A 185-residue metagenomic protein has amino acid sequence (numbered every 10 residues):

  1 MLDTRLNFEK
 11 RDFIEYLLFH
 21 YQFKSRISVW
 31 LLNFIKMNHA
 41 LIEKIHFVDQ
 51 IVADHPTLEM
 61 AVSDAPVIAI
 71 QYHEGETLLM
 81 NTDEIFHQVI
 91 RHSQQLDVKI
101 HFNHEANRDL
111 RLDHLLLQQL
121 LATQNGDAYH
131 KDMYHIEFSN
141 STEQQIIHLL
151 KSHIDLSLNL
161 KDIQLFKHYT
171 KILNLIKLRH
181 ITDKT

Functional and structural regions predicted by a protein language model:
M1-I27, E74-E76, M80-R111: Polar/charged low-complexity regulatory segments
M1-V67: Charge-rich, low-complexity N-terminal segments
S93-S141: Short, charge-rich, low-complexity alpha-helical interaction segments
I154-K161: Hydrophobic/aromatic side-chain positions at a characteristic register within alpha-helices of tetratricopeptide repeats
K161-K167: Conserved tryptophan-centered aromatic signature that marks the ligand-binding surface of SH3 and related Trp-rich
K167-T185: Short, charge-rich amphipathic alpha-helical segments embedded in non-transmembrane helical bundles/solenoids
